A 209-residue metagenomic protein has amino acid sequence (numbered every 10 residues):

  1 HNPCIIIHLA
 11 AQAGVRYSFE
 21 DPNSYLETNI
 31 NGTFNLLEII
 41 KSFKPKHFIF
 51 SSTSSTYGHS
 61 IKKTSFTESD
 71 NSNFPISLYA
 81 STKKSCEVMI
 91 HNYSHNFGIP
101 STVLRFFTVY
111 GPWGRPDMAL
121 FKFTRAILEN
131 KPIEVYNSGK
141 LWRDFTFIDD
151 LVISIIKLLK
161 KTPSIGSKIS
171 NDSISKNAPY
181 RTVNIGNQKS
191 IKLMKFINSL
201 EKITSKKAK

Functional and structural regions predicted by a protein language model:
H1-T28: NAD(P)H-binding glycine-rich loop region in Rossmannoid oxidoreductase-like domains and their noncatalytic homologs
C4, R16, N23, F34 (+5 more regions): Residues in well-ordered alpha-helical elements
E20, T28-N31, S77, G114-M118 (+2 more regions): Residue-level signal for the nucleotide or nucleotide-sugar donor/cofactor binding architecture
E20-E38, S42, K46-H47, T56-V103 (+2 more regions): Catalytic helix-loop patch of NAD(P)-dependent Rossmann-fold dehydrogenases
T53: Residue(s) in the substrate-gating loop at a strand-loop-helix junction that position the organic substrate next
S85, M89, Y93, F123 (+2 more regions): Hydrophobic alpha-helix immediately C-terminal to the catalytic Tyr-X-X-X-Lys motif of short-chain
I127-K209: C-terminal substrate-binding subdomain of Rossmann-fold SDR/epimerase-dehydratase oxidoreductases
